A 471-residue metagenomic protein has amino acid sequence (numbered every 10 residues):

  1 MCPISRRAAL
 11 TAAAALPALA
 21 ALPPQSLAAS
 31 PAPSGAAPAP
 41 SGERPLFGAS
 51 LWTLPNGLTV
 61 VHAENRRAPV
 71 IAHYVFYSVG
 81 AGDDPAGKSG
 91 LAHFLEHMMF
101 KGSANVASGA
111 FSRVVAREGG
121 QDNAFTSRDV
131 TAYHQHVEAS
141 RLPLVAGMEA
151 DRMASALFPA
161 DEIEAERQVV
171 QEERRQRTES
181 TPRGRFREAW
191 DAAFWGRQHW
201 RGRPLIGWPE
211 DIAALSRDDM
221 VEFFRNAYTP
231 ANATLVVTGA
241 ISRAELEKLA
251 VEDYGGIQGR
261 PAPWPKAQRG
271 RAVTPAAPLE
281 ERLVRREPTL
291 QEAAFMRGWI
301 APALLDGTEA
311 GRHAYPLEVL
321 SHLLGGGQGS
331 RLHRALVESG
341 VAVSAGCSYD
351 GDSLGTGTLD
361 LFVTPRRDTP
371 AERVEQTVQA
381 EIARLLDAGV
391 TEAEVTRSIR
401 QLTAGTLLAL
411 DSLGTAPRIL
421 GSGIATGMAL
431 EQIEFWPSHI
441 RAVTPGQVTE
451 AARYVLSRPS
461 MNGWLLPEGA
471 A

Functional and structural regions predicted by a protein language model:
C2-P3, A8-A29: N-terminal export signals
A9, A29-G42, T234-V237, F362-T364 (+2 more regions): C-terminal regions of mature proteins
G35-S50, D191-A233, Q268-T274, A303-G307 (+2 more regions): Histidine-acidic residue clusters that define the catalytic metal-binding segment of zinc metallopeptidase domains
G57, R66-V115, A310-L324, R334: Active/ligand-binding-proximal structured segments within catalytic/core domains that scaffold catalytic residues
Y77, S103-A104, A110-F223, A380 (+1 more regions): Acidic/histidine-enriched segments that form metal/cofactor-coordinating and catalytic pocket/exosite environments
Q171-A189, V273-E292, R331, A335-S344 (+1 more regions): Short acidic/His-enriched helical or mixed secondary-structure segments at domain edges of catalytic enzymes and some
R197, L205, P230, T234-L305 (+2 more regions): An aromatic/glycine/proline-enriched structural segment found at the starts of mature extracellular/organellar domains
M296-I300, L324-P365: A structural supersecondary motif
